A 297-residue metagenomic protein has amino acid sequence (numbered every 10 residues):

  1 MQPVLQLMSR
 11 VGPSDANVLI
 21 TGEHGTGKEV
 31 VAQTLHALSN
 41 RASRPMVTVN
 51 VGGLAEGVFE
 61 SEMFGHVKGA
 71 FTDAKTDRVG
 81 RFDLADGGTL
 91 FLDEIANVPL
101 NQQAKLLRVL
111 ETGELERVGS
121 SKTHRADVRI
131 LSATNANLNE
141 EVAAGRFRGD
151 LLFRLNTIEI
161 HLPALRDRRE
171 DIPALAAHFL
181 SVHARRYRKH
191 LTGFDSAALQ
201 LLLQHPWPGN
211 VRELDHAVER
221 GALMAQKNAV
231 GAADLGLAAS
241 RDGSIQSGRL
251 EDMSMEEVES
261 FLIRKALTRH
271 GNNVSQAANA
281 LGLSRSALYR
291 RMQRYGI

Functional and structural regions predicted by a protein language model:
M1-L7, M255: N-terminal pre-P-loop "Q-motif" helix
Q2, P13, S39-R44, G119-R129 (+2 more regions): Nucleotide-binding/hydrolysis machinery
V4, T26, V49, M63 (+13 more regions): Conserved RecA-like P-loop NTPase ATPase core
Q6-D73, D83-P99, A164-R169, H190 (+1 more regions): Conserved post-Walker A coupling segment in P-loop NTPases
I20, G27, Q33, R249-I297: Bacterial C-terminal helix-turn-helix
E29-T34, S61, E94, K105 (+3 more regions): The short alpha-helix immediately C-terminal to the Walker A/P-loop
V47, A74-G87, F91, P99-K105 (+2 more regions): AAA+/SF3 P-loop NTPase mechanochemical coupling elements
A104, R108, E116, F153 (+4 more regions): Base-recognition residues in the alpha-helical recognition helix of bacterial helix-turn-helix
